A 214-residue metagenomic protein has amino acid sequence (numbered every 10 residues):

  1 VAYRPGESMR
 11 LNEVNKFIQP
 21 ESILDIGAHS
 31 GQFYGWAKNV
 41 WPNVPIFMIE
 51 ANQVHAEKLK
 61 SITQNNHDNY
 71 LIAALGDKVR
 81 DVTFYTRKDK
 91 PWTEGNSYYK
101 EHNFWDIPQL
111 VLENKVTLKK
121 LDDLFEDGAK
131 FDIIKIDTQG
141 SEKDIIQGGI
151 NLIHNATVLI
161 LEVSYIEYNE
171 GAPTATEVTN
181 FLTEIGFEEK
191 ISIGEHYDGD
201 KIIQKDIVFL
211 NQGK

Functional and structural regions predicted by a protein language model:
V1-K214: Phosphate/nucleotide-binding beta-alpha loop and adjacent structural elements of enzyme active sites
